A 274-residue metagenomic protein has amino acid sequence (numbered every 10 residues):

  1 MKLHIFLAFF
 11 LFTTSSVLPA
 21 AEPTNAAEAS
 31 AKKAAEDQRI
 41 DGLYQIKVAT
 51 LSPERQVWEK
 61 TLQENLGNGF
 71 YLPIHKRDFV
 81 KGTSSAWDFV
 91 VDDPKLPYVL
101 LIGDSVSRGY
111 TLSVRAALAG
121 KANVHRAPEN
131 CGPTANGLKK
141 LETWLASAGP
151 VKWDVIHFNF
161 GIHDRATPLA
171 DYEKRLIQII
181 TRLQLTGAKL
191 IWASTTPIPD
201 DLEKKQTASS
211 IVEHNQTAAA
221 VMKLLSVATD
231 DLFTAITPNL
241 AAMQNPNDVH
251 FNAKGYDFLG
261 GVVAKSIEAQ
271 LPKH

Functional and structural regions predicted by a protein language model:
M1-L100, S107-R108, L112, A116 (+4 more regions): N-terminal secretory targeting modules
N25, K32-K47, L51, L66-G67 (+1 more regions): Catalytic His-Asp segment of secreted/periplasmic serine-dependent ester chemistry enzymes
Y98-I102, N123-P128, D154-F160, K189-S194 (+2 more regions): Structural recognition of the beta-strand scaffold that forms the well-ordered cores of secreted hydrolase catalytic
R108-A116, G137-K174, P197-P199: Oxyanion-hole/transition-state-stabilizing segment in secreted/luminal serine hydrolases and related acyltransferases
G109, V124, A253-Y256: Mature catalytic domains of secreted/periplasmic carbohydrate-active enzymes
V124-K139, D164-A166, L202-K205, D248: Acidic/histidine-rich helix-loop elements that form or flank divalent-metal/phosphate-binding sites at the catalytic
R126-P133, H157-R165, T195, K223 (+1 more regions): Cell-envelope and extracellular/periplasmic
A170-Q178, A208-N215: Charged helix-capping and loop-helix junction motifs
